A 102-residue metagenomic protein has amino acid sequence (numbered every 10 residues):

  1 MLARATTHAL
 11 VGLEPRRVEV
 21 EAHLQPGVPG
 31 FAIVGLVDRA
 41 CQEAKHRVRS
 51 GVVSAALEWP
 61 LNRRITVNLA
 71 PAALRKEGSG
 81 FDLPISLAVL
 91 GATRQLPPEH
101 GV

Functional and structural regions predicted by a protein language model:
M1-V102: Peripheral, non-AAA+ core regions of ATP-driven protein-machinery
